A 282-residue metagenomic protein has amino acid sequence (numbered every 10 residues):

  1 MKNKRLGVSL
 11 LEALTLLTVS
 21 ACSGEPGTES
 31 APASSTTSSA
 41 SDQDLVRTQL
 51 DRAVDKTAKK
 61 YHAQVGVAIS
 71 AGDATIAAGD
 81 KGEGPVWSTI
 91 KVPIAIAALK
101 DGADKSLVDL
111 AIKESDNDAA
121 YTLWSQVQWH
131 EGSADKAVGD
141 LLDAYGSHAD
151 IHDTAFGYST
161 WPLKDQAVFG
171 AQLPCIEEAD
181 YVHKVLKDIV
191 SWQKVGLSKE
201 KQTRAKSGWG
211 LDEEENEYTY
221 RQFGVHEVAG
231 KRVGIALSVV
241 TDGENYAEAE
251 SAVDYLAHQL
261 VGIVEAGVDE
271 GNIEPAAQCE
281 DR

Functional and structural regions predicted by a protein language model:
M1-A13: N-terminal export and membrane-targeting signals
L17-A21: C-terminal motif of bacterial Sec signal peptides marking the signal peptidase cleavage site
G24-S34: Bacterial Sec signal peptide processing site at the extreme N-terminus
G27-E29, S39-V65, A74, Q128-R282: Penicillin-recognizing serine hydrolase domain
H62-E83, L99: Short, conserved catalytic-motif segment at the N-terminal edge
S70-T75, L107-W129, E274-D281: Acidic helix-start/capping segments at beta-turn-to-alpha-helix junctions
A71, G82, S88-I90, S115 (+2 more regions): A mature extracytoplasmic/lumenal domain signature
E83-A103, A111: Active-site SXXK
